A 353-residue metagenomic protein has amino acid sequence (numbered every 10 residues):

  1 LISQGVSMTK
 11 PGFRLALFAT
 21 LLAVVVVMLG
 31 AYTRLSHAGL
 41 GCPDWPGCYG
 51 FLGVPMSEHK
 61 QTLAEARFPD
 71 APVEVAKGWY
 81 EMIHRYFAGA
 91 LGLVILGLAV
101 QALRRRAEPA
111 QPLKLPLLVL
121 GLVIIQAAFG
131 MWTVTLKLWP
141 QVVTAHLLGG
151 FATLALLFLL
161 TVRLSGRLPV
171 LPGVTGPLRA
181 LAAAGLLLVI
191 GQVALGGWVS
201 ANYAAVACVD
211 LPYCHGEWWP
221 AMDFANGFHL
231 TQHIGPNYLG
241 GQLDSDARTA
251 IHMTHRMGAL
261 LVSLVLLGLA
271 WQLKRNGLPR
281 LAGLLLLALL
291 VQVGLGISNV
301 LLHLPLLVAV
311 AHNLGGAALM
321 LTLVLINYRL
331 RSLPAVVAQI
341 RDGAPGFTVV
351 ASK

Functional and structural regions predicted by a protein language model:
R14-P46, L188-V199: N-terminal signal-anchor transmembrane alpha helix
F18-L29, K114-T133, A183-Q192, R280-L301: Small-polar-interrupted transmembrane alpha-helices in polytopic inner-membrane proteins
T33-D44, I124-L147, V199-D210, R248 (+1 more regions): Interfacial helix-loop-helix junctions of multi-pass membrane proteins
L35-E81, A205-R248: Extracytosolic (periplasmic/ER-lumenal) interhelical loops and adjacent juxtamembrane/interface segments of multi-pass
W79-L96, P140-A155, A250-G268, A309-A318: Membrane-interface loop-to-helix entry segments
G89-R105, A152-S165, L260-K274, M320-R331: Membrane-interfacial alpha-helical segments at the cytosolic side of multi-pass membrane proteins
A102-L117, A270-L285, A344: Membrane-interface helix-loop-helix junctions at transmembrane boundaries of multi-pass membrane enzymes, predominantly
L159-L181, L321-K353: A juxtamembrane structural motif centered on a specific transmembrane helix
